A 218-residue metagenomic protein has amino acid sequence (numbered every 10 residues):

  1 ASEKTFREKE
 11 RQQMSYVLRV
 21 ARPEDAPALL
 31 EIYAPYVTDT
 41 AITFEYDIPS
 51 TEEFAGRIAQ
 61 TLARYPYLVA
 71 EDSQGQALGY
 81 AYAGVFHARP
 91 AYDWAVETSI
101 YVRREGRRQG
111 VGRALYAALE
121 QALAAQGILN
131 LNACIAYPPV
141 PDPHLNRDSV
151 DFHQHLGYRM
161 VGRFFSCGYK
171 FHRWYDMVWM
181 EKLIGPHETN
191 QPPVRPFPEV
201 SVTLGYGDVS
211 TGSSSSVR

Functional and structural regions predicted by a protein language model:
V17-L29: A short beta-loop-alpha structural element at the N-terminal edge of CoA-dependent acyl/N-acetyltransferase catalytic
D39-D47: A short gly/proline-enriched turn/hairpin at secondary-structure junctions
Y46-E105, Y116-A117, A122, Q126 (+1 more regions): Acetyl-CoA-dependent GNAT
Y82, C134-A136, V150, Q154-R173 (+2 more regions): Conserved catalytic-core motifs of GNAT/GCN5-like acyltransferases
I100-E105, Q109, Y137-P141: Active-site acidic-Proline motif in GNAT/NAT acetyltransferases
R108-A124, N146-D151, H155: Conserved acetyl-CoA-binding loop-helix of GNAT-fold acetyltransferases
L123-D148: Conserved GNAT acetyl-CoA-binding A-motif
S166-R218: C-terminal "cap" of GNAT-fold acetyltransferases
